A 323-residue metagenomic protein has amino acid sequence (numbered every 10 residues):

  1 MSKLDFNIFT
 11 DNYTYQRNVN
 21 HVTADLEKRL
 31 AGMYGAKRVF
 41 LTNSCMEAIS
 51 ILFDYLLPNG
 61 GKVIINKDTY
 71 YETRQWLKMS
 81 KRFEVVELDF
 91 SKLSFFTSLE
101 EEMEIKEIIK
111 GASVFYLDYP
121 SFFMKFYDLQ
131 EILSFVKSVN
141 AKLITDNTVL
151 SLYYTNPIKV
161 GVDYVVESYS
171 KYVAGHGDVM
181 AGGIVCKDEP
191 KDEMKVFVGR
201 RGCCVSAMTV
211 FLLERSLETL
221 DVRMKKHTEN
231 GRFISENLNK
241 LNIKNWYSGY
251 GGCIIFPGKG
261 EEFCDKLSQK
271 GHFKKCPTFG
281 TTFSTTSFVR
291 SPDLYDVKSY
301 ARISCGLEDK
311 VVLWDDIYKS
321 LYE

Functional and structural regions predicted by a protein language model:
M1-G32: A glycine-/small-polar-enriched, mobile loop at the entrance of the PLP active site in fold-type I
S2-F6, K191, E261-E262, E308-V312: Short, acidic Gly/Pro/Ser/Thr-rich loop/turn segments
Y15-T23, R38-T42, F123, G306: Short acidic-aromatic active-site loops that bind/stabilize oxyanions
R38-N245: Conserved PLP-enzyme active-site core in the AAT-like
I144, K319-E323: Generic C-terminal helix-cap and adjacent flexible tail
Y247-C305, V312: Conserved C-terminal alpha-helix-loop-beta "cap" of PLP-dependent enzymes that closes/shapes the active-site mouth
V312, D316-S320: Well-ordered alpha/beta subsegment
